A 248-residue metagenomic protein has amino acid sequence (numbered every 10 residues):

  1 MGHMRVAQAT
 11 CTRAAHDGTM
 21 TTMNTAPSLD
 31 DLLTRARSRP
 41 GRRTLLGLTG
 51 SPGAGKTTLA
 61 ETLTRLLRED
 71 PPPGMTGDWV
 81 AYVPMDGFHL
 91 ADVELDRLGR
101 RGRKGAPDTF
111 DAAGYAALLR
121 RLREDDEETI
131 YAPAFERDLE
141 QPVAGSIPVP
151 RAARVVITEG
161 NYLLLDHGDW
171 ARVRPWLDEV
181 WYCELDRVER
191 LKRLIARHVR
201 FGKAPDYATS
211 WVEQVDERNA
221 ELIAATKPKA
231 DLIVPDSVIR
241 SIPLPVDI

Functional and structural regions predicted by a protein language model:
C11, G18-L45, S51: Extreme N-terminal, non-catalytic leader segments that precede Walker-type/kinase nucleotide-binding cores
K56: Conserved lysine of the Walker
L59: Hydrophobic positions on the alpha1 helix immediately C-terminal to the Walker A/P-loop
T62: Active-site signature of alpha/beta-hydrolase-fold catalytic machinery across serine- and Asp/Cys-nucleophile hydrolases
R65-A81: Post-Walker A helix-loop "phosphate-sensing" segment adjacent to the P-loop in P-loop NTPases
A81-P84, L90-L139: Conserved nucleotide-sensing/catalytic segment adjacent to the nucleotide-binding pocket in NTP-handling enzymes
L139-R197: ATP-dependent NMP and nucleoside kinases share a basic, alpha-helical "lid"
G145, G168-A171, V199-P245: Small-molecule kinase domains that catalyze NTP-dependent phosphoryl transfer to phosphate-bearing small molecules
